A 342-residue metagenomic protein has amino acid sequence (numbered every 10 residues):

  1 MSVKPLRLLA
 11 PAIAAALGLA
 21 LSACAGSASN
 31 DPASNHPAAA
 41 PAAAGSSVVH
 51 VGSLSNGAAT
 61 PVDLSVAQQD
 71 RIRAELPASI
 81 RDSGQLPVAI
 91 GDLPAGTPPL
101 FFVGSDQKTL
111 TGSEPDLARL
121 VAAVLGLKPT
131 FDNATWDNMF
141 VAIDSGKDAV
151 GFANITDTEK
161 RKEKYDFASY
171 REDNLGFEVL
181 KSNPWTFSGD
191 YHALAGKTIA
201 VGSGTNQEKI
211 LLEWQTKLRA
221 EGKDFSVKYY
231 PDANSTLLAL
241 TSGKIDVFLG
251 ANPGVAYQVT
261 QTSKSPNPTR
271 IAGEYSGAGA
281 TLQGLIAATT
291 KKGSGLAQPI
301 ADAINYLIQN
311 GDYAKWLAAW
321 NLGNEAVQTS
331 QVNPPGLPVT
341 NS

Functional and structural regions predicted by a protein language model:
L19-A23: C-terminal motif of bacterial Sec signal peptides marking the signal peptidase cleavage site
A25-A28: Bacterial signal peptide processing site
H36-F152: Extracytoplasmic small-molecule ligand-binding "clamshell" domains of the periplasmic binding protein/Venus flytrap
A38, A42-D70, A118, A123-V124 (+3 more regions): Extended ligand-binding regions for polar small-molecule ligands
A95, K108-V124, I155-D157, N174-D232 (+2 more regions): Bilobed "Venus flytrap"/periplasmic-binding protein-like clamshell domains and structurally analogous long
K128-A193: Acidic, polar ligand-binding/catalytic clefts
N154-K162, L211-E213, K217-L218, D246-L282 (+1 more regions): A ligand-binding cleft/hinge motif common to bilobed small-molecule-binding domains
E172-V179, S263-D302, G323-S342: Periplasmic-binding protein-like
